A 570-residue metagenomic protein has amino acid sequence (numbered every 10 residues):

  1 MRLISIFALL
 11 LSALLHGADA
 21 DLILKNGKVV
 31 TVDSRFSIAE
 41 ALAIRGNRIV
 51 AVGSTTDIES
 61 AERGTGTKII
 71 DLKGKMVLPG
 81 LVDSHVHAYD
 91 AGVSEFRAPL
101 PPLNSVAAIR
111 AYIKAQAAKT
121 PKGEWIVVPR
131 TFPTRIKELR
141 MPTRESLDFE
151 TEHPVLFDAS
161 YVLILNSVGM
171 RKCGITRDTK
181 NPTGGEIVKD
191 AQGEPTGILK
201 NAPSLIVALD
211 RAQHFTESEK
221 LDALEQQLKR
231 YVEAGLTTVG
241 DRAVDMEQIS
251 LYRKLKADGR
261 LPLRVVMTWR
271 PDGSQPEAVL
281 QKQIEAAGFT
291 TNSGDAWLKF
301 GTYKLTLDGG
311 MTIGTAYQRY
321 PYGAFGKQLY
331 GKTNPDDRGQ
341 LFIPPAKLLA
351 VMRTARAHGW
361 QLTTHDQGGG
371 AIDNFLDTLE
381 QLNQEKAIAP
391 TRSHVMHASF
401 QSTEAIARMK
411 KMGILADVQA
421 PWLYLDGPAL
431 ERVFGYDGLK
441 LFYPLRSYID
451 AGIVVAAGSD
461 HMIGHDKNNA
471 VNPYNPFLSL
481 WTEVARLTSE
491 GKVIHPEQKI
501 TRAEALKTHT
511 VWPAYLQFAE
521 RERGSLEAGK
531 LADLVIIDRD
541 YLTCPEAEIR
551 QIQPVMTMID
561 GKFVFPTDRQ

Functional and structural regions predicted by a protein language model:
M1-A8: Sec-dependent signal peptide recognition, specifically the positively charged N-region followed immediately by
A8-G17: Hydrophobic h-region of N-terminal signal peptides that target proteins for export in Gram-negative bacteria
D19-K25, V30, S34-E285, W297-G301 (+6 more regions): Divalent metal-binding segments
K28-V30, N47-V50, Y515, L534-V535 (+1 more regions): Short beta-strand segments in beta-sandwich/barrel cores
L255-G259, A287-D295, K386-I388, M409-G413: Acidic (Asp/Glu)-rich catalytic clusters
Q275-V279, D426-L430, T567-R569: Short, charged, surface-exposed secondary-structure boundary motifs
R353-T363, G370-S393, H397, T403-A407 (+3 more regions): His/Asp/Glu-enriched, well-ordered alpha-helical/loop segment that forms or immediately abuts the divalent-metal
D560-K562, T567-D568: Beta-rich accessory regions
